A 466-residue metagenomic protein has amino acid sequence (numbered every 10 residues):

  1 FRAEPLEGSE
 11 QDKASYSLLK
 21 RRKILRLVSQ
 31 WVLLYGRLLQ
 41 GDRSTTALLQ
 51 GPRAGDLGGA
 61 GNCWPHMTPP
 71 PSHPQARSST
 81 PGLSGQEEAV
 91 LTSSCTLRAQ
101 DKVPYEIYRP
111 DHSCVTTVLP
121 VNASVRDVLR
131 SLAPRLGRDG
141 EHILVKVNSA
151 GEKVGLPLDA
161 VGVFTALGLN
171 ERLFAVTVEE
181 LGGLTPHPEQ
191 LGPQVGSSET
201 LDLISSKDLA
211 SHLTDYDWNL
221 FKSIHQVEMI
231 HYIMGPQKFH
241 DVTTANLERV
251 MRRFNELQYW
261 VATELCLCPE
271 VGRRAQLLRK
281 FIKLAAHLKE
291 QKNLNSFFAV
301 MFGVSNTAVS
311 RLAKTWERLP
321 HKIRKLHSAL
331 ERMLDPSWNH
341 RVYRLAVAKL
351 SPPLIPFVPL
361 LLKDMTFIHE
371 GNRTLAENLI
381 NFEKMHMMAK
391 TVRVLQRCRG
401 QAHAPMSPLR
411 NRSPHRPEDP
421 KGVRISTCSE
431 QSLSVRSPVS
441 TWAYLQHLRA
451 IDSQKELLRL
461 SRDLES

Functional and structural regions predicted by a protein language model:
F1-C63, Y108-D111, N122-D127, L136 (+5 more regions): Extended cytosolic scaffolds built from alpha-helical repeats
P5-G8, D12, L48-G61, E152-L158 (+4 more regions): Eukaryote-specific, cytoplasm-facing alpha-helical/coiled-coil scaffolding segments in long proteins
Q11-A14, L91-S94, K102-V103, C114-V115 (+3 more regions): Eukaryotic intrinsically disordered and solvent-exposed regulatory patches
L19, G58-Y105, R126, R130-S131 (+2 more regions): Intrinsically disordered, proline- and charge-rich regulatory regions of large eukaryotic scaffolds/adaptors
E88, E171-L173: A metal-dependent hydrolase metal-coordination microenvironment
V118-L119: The phosphoinositide-binding surface of pleckstrin homology
A133, N148-S149, I282, A299-N306 (+1 more regions): Short amphipathic alpha-helical surface patches that mediate protein-protein
E141-T165: Short acidic beta-strand-loop surface patches of small beta-rich interaction domains
